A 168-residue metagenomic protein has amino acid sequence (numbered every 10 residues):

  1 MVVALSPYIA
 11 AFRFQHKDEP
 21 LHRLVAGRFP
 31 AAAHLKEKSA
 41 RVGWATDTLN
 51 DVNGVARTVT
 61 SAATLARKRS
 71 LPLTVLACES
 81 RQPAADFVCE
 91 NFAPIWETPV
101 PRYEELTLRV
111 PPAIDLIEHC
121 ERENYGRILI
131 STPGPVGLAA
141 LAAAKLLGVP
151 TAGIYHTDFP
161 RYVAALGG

Functional and structural regions predicted by a protein language model:
M1-E90: N-terminal subdomain of nucleotide-sugar transferases
M1-Y8, L116-G137, V149, I154: Short N-terminal targeting/anchoring amphipathic segment
A62, L116, A140: Aromatic/hydrophobic pocket-lining residues that form π-stacking "cages" and hydrophobic walls in ligand
A66, C120, A140-A144: A generic structural signal for well-ordered alpha-helical segments
L76, F92-I95, I154: Generic beta-sheet signal
F87-R122, G168: A short, charged, and often flexible helix/loop element on the N-terminal side of the glycosyltransferase catalytic
A142-Y162: Active-site proximal beta-strand in glycosyltransferases
P160, G167-G168: Active-site-proximal region of nucleotide-activated glycan assembly enzymes, centered on histidine/acidic-rich loops
